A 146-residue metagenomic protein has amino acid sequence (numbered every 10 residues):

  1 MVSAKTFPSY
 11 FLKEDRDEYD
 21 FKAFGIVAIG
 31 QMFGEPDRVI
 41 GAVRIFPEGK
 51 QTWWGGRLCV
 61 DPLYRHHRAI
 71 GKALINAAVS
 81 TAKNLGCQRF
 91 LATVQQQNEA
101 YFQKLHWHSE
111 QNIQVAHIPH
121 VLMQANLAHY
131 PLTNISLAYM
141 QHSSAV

Functional and structural regions predicted by a protein language model:
M1, T81, Y101: Short alpha-helical functional segments enriched in proximate histidine and acidic residues
M1-G34: Active-site rim helix/loop that mediates acceptor-substrate recognition in acyltransferases
K22-I26, W53-G56, P119-M123: Short beta-strand micro-motifs in enzyme catalytic cores
V27, E35-P47, Q51-C59: Conserved beta-strand in the GNAT
V60, H66-S80: Conserved acetyl-CoA-binding loop-helix of GNAT-fold acetyltransferases
T81-Q95: Conserved GNAT acetyl-CoA-binding A-motif
Q96-P119: Conserved active-site alpha-helix within GNAT-family acetyltransferase domains
Q114-V146: C-terminal "cap" of GNAT-fold acetyltransferases
